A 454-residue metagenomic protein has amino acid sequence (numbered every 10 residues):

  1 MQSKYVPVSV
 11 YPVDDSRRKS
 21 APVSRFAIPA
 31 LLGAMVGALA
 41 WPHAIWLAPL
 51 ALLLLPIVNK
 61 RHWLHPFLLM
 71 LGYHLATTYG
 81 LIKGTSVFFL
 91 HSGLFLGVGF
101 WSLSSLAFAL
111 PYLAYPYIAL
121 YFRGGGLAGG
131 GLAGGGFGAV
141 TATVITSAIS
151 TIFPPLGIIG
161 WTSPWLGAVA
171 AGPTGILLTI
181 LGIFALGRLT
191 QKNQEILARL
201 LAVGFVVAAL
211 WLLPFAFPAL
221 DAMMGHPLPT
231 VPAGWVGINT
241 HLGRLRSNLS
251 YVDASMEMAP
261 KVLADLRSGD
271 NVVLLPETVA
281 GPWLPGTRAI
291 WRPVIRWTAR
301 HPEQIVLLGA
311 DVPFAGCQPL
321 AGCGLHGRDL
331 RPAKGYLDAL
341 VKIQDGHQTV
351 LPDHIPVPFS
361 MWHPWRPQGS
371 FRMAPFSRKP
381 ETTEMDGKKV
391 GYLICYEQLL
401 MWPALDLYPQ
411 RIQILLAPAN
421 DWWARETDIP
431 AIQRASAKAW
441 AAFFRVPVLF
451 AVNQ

Functional and structural regions predicted by a protein language model:
Q2-A222, F444-P447, A451-N453: Membrane-embedded alpha-helical bundles of multi-pass enzymes that act on lipidic or dolichyl-linked glycan substrates
I45-L54, L69, Y73-T78, N239 (+2 more regions): Short, conserved active-site loops that position catalytic residues or coordinate cofactors/metal ions across diverse
R61, P154, L228, D265-G269 (+3 more regions): Flexible, charged surface loops at secondary-structure boundaries
A119, G187, Q191, A259-A264 (+3 more regions): Generic structural signal for well-ordered alpha-helical scaffold segments
G134-F153, V207-L212, W235, R244 (+2 more regions): Extended, compositionally biased low-complexity polar/Lys-Gly-rich tracts and adjacent boundary/linker regions are
A209-I305, G316, L320, H326: Membrane-interface segments at or immediately adjacent to transmembrane helices that form the boundary between
A280, P285-R288, P293-A299, D311-Q454: Solvent-exposed soluble domains appended to multi-pass membrane proteins
V306-A310: Short beta-strand elements of ligand-binding domains
